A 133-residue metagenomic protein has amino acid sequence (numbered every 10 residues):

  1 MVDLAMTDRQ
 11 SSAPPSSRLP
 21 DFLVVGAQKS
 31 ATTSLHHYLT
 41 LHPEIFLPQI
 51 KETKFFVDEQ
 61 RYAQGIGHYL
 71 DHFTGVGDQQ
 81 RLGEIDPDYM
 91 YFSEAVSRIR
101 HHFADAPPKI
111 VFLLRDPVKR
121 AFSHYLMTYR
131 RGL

Functional and structural regions predicted by a protein language model:
M1-Y91, H101-L113, P117-L133: PAPS-dependent sulfotransferase catalytic core
A95-R98: A short acidic, amphipathic alpha-helical/loop segment
